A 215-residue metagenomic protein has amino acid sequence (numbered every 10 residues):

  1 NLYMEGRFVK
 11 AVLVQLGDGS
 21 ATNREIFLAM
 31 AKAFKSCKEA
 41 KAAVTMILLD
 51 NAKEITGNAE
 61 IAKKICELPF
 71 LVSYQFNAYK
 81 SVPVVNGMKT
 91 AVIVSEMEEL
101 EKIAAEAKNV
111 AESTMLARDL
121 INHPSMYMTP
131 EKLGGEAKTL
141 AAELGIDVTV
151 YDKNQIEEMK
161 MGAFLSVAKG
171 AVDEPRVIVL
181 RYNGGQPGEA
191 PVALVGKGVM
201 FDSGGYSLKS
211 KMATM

Functional and structural regions predicted by a protein language model:
N1-G198, S203, K211: Short amphipathic alpha-helical segment within the helicase RecA-like ATPase core that mediates nucleic-acid
K209-M215: Acidic/histidine-rich catalytic neighborhood of metal-dependent amide-processing enzymes
